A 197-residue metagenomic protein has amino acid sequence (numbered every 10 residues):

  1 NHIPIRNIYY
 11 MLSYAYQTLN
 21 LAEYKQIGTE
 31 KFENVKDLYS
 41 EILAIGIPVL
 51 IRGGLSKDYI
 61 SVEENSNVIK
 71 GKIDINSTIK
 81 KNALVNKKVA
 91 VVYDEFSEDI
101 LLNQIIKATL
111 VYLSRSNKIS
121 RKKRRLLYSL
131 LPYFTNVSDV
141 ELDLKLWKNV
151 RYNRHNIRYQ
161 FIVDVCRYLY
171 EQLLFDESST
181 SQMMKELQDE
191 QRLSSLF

Functional and structural regions predicted by a protein language model:
N1-R151, I157-S179: Terminal, charged accessory segments of proteins
F175-F197: Acidic-basic catalytic patches of nuclease active cores, encompassing PD-(D/E)XK and other metal-cofactor nuclease
